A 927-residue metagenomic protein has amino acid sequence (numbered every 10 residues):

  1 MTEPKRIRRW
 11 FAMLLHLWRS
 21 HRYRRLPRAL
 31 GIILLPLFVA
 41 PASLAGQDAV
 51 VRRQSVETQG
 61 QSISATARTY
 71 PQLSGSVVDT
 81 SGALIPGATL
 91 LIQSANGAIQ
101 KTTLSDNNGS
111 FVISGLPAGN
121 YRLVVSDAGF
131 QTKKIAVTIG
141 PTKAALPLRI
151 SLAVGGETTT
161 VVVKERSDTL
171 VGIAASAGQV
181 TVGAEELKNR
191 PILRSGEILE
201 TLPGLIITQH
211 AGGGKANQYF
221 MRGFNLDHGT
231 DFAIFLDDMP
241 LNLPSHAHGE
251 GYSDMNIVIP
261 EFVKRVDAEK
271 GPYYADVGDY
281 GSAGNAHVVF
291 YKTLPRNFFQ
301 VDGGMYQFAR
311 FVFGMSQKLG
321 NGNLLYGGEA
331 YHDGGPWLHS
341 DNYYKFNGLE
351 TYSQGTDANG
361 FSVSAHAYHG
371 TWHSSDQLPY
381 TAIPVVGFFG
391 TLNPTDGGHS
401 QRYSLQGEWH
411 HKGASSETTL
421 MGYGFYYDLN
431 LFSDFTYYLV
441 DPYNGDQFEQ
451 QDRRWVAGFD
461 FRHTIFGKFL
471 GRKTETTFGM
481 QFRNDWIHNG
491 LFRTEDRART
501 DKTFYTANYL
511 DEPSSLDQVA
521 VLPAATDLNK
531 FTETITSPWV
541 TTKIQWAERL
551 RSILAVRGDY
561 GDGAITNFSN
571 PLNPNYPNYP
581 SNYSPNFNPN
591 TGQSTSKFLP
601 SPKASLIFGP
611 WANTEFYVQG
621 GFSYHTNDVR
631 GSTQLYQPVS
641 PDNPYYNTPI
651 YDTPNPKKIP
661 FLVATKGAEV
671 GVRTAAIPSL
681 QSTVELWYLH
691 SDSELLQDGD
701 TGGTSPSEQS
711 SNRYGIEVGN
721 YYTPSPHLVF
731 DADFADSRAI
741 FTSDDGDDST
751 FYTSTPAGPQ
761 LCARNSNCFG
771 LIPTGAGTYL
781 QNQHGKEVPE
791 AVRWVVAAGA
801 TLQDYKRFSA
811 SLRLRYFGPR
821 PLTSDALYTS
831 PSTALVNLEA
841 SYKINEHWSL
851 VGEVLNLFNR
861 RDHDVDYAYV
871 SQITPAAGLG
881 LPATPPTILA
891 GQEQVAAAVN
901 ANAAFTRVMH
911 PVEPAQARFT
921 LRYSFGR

Functional and structural regions predicted by a protein language model:
A49-Y70, S74-A83, A88-N96, S126-F130 (+6 more regions): Short, acidic, small-residue-rich periplasmic hinge/interaction motif at the N-terminus of Gram-negative outer-membrane
Q179, G196-L243: Extracytoplasmic beta-strand/coil segments of soluble accessory domains associated with Gram-negative outer-membrane
M239-K270, V288-V289: Short acidic/polar hinge/loop motifs at secondary-structure boundaries that mediate gating or recognition
G303-D333, W337-S375, T395-S415, W546 (+1 more regions): Transmembrane beta-barrel wall of Gram-negative outer-membrane proteins
G355-Y368, G398-L572, L680-V684, D731 (+1 more regions): Face-selective signature of the C-terminal outer-membrane beta-barrel domain
E408, E417-F435, G609-H625, G631 (+5 more regions): Membrane-embedded beta-barrel scaffold of Gram-negative outer-membrane proteins
R462-I465, E548, Y560-G561, A675-D692 (+2 more regions): Gram-negative outer-membrane beta-barrel transporters
Y816-R820, Y842-R927: C-terminal beta-signal and adjacent terminal beta-strands/loops of Gram-negative outer-membrane beta-barrel proteins
